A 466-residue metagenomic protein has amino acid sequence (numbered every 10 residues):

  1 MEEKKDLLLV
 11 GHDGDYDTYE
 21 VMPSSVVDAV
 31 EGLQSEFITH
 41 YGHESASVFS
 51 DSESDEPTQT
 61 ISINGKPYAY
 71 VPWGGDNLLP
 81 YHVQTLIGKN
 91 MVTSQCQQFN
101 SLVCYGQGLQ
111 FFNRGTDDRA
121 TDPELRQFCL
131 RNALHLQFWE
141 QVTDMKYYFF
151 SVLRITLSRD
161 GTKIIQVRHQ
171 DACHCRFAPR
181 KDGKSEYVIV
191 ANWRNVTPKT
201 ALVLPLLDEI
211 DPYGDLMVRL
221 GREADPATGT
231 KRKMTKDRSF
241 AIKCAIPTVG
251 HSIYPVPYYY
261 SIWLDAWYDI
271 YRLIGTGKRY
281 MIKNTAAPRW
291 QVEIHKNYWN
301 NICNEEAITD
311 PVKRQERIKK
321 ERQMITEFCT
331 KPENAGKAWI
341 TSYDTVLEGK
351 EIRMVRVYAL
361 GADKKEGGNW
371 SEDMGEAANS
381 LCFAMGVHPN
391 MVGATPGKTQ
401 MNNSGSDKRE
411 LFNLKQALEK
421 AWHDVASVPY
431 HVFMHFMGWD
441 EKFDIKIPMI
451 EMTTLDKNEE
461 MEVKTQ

Functional and structural regions predicted by a protein language model:
E2, E327, N413, A417-Q466: C-terminal anchoring/interaction modules
E2-Y81, P123, Q127-A335, Q466: Structured, contiguous alpha/beta core segments that scaffold functional sites
I63, Q97, L102-P123, W139 (+4 more regions): Short glycine-rich, low-complexity/disordered patches
Y68-A69, G75-L86, E306-E316, L347-C382 (+2 more regions): Extended, non-catalytic structural segments that build the interaction scaffolds of large macromolecular assemblies
V83-Q95, F99-N100, G106, F112-G115 (+1 more regions): C-terminal structured domain segments
I87, Q97, L109, N113 (+9 more regions): Conserved aromatic-histidine-acidic binding/catalytic patches
R114, Y147, I294, A359-A362 (+3 more regions): Generic structural "secondary-structure junction" signal
D182-D211, N284, P288, E316-N402 (+2 more regions): Long amphipathic alpha-helical segments
